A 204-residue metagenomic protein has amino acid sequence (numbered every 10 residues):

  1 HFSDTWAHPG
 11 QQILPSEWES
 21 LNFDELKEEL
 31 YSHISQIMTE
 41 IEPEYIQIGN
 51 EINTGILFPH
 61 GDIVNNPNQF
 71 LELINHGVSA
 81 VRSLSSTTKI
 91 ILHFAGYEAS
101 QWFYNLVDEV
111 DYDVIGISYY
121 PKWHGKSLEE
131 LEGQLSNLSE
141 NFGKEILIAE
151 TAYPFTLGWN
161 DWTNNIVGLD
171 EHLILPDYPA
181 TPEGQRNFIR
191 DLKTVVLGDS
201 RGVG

Functional and structural regions predicted by a protein language model:
H1, I48-N50, L92-G96, I117-Y119 (+1 more regions): A cross-domain feature marking catalytic cores of carbohydrate-active enzymes and several ubiquitous metabolic/repair
F2, W6-L14, L157-L169: Short, flexible, mixed-charge acidic loops at enzyme active sites
W6-V110, H124-G133: Active-site cleft segment of glycoside hydrolase catalytic domains centered on the general acid/base Glu
E44-Q47, T87-I91, Y112-G116, E145-I148 (+1 more regions): Structural preference for beta-strand elements that scaffold enzyme active sites
T54, P121, Y153: Short, glycine/acidic-enriched loop or turn micro-motifs at the edges of active sites
L84-S86, F142, D199: Helix C-cap/helix->beta junction micro-motif
V110-V114, S127-N164: Aromatic-lined glycan-binding groove of carbohydrate-active enzymes
E145-G158, V167-G204: Substrate-binding cleft of secreted/luminal carbohydrate-active enzymes
